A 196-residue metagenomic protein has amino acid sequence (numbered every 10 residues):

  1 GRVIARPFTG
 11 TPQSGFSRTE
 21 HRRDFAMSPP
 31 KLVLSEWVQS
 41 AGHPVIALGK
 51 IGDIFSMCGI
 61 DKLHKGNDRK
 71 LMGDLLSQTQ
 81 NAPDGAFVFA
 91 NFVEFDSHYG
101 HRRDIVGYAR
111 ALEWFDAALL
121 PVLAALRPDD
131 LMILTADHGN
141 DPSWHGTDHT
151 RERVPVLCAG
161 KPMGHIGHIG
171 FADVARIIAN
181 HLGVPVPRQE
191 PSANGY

Functional and structural regions predicted by a protein language model:
G1-Y196: Feature captures the catalytic ectodomains and active-site-proximal regions of enzymes that hydrolyze or transfer
